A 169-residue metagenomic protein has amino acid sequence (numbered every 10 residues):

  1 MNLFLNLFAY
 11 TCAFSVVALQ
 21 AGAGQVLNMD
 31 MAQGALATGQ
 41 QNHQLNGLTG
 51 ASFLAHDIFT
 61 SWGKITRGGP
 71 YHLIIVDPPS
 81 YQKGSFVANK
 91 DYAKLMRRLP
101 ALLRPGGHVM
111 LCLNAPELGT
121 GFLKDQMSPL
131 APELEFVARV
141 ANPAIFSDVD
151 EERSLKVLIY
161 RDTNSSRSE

Functional and structural regions predicted by a protein language model:
N2-Y10: Conserved class I S-adenosyl-L-methionine
T11-G24: Conserved SAM-binding loop of SAM-dependent methyltransferases across substrates and taxa, primarily the Class I
Q25-D30: Conserved SAM-binding motif I beta-strand of class I
M31-I75: S-adenosyl-L-methionine
G84-K90: Glycine/threonine-rich flexible loop motifs
Y92-P105: A short glycine-rich, Lys/Arg-flanked "PGG" loop and its adjoining helix->strand segment in the class I
G106-L113: Conserved beta-strand signature within the Rossmann-like core of class I S-adenosyl-L-methionine
L123-E169: Class I S-adenosyl-L-methionine
